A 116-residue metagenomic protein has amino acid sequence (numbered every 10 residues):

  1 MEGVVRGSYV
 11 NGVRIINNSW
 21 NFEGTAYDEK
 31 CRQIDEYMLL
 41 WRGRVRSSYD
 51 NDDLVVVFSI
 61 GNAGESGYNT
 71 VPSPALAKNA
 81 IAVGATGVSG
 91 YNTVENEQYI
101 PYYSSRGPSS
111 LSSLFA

Functional and structural regions predicted by a protein language model:
M1-E36, L40-R46, G84-S89: Subtilisin-like peptidase catalytic core
M1-V4, N69, Y103-S104: Alpha-helical scaffolding within the catalytic cores of extracellular/periplasmic polymer-degrading hydrolases
V10-I16, G43, D50-V56, K78-A82 (+1 more regions): Loop/turn elements at helix/coil->beta-strand transitions in domains of secreted/extracellular proteins
W20-F22, G61-G64, G87-S89, P108-S110: Short, glycine-/Ser/Thr-/acidic-enriched flexible segments
G24-D28, E65-N69, Y91-V94: Extracytoplasmic/secreted cell-surface and envelope-processing proteins
N62-A77: Glycine-rich, charge-decorated loop segments at or immediately adjacent to ligand/cofactor-binding or catalytic sites
A75-A116: Extracellular S/T/G-rich loop segment that most often corresponds to the catalytic His/Ser-adjacent loop
